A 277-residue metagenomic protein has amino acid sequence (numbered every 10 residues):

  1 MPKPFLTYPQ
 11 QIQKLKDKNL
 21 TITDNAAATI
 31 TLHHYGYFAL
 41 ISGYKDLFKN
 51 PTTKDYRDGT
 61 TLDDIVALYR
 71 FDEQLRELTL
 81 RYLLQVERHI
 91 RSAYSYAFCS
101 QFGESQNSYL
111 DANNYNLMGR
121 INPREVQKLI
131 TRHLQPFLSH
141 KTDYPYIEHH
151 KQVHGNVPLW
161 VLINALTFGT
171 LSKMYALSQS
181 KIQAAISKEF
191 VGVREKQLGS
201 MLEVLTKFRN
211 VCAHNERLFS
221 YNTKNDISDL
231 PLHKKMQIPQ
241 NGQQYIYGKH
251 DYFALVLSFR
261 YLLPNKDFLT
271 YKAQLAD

Functional and structural regions predicted by a protein language model:
M1-D277: Long, contiguous internal "core" modules enriched in hydrophobic/ aromatic residues
